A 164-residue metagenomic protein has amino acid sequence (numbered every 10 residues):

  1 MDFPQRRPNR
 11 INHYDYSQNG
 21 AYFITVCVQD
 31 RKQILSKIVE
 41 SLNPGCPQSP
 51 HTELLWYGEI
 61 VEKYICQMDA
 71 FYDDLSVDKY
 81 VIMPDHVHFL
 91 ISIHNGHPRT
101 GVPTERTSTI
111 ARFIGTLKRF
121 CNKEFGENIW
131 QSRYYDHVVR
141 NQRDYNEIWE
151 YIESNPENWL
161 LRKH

Functional and structural regions predicted by a protein language model:
M1-H164: Short catalytic/metal-binding and nucleic-acid-binding patches
